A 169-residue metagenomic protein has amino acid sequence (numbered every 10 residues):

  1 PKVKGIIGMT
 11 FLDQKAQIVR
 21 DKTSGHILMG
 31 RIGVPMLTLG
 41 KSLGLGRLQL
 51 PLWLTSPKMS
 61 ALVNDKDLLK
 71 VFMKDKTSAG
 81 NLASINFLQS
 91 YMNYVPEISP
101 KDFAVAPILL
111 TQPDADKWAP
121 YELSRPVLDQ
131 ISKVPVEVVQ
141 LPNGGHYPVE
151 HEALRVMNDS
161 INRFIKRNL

Functional and structural regions predicted by a protein language model:
P1-G80: Alpha/beta-hydrolase-fold enzymes
I7, L109-T111, V139: Hydrophobic/aromatic beta-strand patches that form the interior of the parallel beta-sheet core in alpha/beta enzyme
N81-K101: Active-site nucleophile elbow and catalytic-triad environment of alpha/beta-hydrolase enzymes
K101-A104, Q130-K133: Short, conserved loop/helix-junction motifs that constitute active-site signature segments in enzyme catalytic cores
A104, L110-Q112, D116: Short beta-strand/loop motif that positions the catalytic acidic residue of the alpha/beta-hydrolase fold
K117-L123: Conserved alpha/beta-hydrolase "acid-adjacent" motif
V134-L169: Catalytic active-site module of serine/aspartate enzymes centered on a nucleophile-bearing elbow/loop
